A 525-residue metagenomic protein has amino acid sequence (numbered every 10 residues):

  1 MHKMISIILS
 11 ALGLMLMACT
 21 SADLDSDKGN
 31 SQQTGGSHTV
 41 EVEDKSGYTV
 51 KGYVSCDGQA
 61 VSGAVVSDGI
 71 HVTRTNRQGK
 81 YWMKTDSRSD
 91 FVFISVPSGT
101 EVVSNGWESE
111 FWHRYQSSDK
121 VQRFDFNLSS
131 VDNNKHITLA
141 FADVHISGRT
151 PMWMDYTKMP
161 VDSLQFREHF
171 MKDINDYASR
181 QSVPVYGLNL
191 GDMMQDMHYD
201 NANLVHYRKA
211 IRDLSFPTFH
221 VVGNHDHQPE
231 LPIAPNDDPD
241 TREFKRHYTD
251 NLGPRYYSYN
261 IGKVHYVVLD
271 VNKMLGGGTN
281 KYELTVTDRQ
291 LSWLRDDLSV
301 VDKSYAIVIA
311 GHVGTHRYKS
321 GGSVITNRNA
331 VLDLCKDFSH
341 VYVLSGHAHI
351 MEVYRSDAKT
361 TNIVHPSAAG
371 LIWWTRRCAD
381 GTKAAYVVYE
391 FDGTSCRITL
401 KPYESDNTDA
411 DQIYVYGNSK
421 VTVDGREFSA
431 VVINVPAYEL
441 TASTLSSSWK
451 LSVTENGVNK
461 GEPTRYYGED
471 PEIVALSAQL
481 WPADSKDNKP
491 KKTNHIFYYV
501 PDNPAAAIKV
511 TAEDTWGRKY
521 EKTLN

Functional and structural regions predicted by a protein language model:
L14-G47: Bacterial Sec-dependent N-terminal signal peptides
T39-T49, C56-D57, E101-D200: N-terminal active-site segment of His-dependent metallophosphoesterases
G47-I70: Short, ordered, surface-exposed loop/turn motifs in non-cytosolic proteins
A64-D68, V92, L451-V453: Hydrophobic beta-strand segments
I70-T85, R465-Y467: Short, acidic Ser/Thr/Gly-rich low-complexity loop/linker segments typical of extracellular and cell-surface proteins
S98-Q122, H198-V301, T326-Y342, I350-F391 (+1 more regions): Extended active-site neighborhood of metal-dependent phosphoesterases/phosphodiesterases
K359-T444, N494-N503, I508-N525: Binuclear metal-dependent phosphoesterase catalytic core
E469-V500: Aromatic sugar-binding surface patches on proteins that engage polysaccharides or sugar-phosphate polymers
